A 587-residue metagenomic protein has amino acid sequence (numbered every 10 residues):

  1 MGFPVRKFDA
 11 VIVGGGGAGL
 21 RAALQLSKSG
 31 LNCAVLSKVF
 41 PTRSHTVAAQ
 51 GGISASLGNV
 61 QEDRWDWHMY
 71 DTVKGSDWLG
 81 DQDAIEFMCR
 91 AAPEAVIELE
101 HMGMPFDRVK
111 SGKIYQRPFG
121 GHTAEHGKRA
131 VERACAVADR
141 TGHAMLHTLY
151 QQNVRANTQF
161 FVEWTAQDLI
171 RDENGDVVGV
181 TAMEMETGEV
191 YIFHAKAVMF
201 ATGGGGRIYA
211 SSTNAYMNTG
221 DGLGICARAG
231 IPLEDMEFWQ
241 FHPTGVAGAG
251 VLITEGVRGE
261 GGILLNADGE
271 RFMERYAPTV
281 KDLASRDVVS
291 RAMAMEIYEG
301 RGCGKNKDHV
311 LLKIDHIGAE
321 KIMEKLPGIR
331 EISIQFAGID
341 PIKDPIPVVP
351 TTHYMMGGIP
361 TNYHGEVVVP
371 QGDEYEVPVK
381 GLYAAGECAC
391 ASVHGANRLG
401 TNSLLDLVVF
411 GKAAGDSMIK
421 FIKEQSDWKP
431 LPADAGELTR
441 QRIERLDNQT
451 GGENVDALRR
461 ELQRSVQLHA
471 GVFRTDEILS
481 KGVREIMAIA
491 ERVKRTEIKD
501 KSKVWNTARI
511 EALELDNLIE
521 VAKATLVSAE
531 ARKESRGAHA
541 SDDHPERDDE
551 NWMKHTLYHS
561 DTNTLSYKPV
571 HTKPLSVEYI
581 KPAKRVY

Functional and structural regions predicted by a protein language model:
F3-F8, G17, A22-Q25, S29 (+13 more regions): Glycine- and aromatic-enriched mobile tails/lids
N32-S37, D235: Short beta-strand "acidic-cap" motif of Rossmann-like dinucleotide-binding folds
V39-D71, D77, V251-E255: Conserved N-terminal glycine-rich FAD pyrophosphate-binding loop of Rossmann-like flavoproteins
P41, I225, I231-P347, S417-K423 (+2 more regions): An anion/pyrophosphate-binding glycine-rich loop and adjacent beta-alpha core in soluble alpha-beta enzymes
G80-R90, R133-T148, F161, S212-G220 (+3 more regions): Short beta-strand to alpha-helix junction loop
E100-E189, H194, A201, A210 (+2 more regions): Conserved redox-cofactor binding core of oxidoreductases
D168-I192, I339, K343-A391: FAD-site-proximal beta/loop scaffold in flavoenzymes
A197-V251, L283, G400-S417: Glycine-rich loop(s) and the adjacent beta-strand/alpha-helix scaffold that form part
